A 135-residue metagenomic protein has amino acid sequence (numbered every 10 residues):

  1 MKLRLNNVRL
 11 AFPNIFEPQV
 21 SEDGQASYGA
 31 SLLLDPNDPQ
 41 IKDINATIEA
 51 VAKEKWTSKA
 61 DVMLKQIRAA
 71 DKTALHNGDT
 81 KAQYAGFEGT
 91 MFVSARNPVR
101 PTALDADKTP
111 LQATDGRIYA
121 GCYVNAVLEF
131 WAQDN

Functional and structural regions predicted by a protein language model:
M1-L5, L64-K65, P98-R100, G116-C122: N-terminal start-of-chain detector that recognizes signal peptides and the immediate post-cleavage beginning
M1-S94: OB-fold ssDNA-binding interfaces and closely related basic DNA-contact patches used across DNA replication/repair
S27-G29, G121-N125: Extracellular structured ligand-interaction cores
P36, A95-V99, A132: Generic secondary-structure microfeatures
F92-D107: Short, basic/aromatic beta-hairpin or loop at an interaction surface
L104-Y123, W131-N135: Exposed beta-sheet edge/beta-hairpin loop segments within beta-rich domains
